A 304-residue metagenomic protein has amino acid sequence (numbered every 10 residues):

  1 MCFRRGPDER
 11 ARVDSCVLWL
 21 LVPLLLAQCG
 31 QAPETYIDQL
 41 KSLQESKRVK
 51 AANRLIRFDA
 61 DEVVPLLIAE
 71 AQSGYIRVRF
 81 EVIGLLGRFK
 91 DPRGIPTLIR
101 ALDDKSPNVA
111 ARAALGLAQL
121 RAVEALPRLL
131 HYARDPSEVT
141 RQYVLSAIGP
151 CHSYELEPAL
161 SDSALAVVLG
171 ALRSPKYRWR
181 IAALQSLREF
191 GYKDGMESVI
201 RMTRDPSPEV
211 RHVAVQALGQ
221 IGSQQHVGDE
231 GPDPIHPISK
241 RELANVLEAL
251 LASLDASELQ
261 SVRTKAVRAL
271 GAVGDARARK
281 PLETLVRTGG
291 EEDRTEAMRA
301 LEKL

Functional and structural regions predicted by a protein language model:
C16-A27: Bacterial N-terminal signal peptides
C29-Q39, A60-Q72, D91-D103, A122-R134 (+4 more regions): Amphipathic alpha-helical scaffolding segments comprising HEAT/armadillo-like alpha-solenoid repeats
E34, V49-N53, F80, P96 (+7 more regions): Alpha-solenoid HEAT/ARM repeat scaffold
T35-E81, R88, P92-R93, V139 (+1 more regions): Post-signal-peptide N-terminal segment of Sec-exported extracytoplasmic proteins
E45-S46, D61, I76-R77, P92 (+10 more regions): Alpha-helix N-cap/helix-start positions at coil->helix boundaries
G74-G116: Mid-chain, structured segments of secreted extracytoplasmic proteins
